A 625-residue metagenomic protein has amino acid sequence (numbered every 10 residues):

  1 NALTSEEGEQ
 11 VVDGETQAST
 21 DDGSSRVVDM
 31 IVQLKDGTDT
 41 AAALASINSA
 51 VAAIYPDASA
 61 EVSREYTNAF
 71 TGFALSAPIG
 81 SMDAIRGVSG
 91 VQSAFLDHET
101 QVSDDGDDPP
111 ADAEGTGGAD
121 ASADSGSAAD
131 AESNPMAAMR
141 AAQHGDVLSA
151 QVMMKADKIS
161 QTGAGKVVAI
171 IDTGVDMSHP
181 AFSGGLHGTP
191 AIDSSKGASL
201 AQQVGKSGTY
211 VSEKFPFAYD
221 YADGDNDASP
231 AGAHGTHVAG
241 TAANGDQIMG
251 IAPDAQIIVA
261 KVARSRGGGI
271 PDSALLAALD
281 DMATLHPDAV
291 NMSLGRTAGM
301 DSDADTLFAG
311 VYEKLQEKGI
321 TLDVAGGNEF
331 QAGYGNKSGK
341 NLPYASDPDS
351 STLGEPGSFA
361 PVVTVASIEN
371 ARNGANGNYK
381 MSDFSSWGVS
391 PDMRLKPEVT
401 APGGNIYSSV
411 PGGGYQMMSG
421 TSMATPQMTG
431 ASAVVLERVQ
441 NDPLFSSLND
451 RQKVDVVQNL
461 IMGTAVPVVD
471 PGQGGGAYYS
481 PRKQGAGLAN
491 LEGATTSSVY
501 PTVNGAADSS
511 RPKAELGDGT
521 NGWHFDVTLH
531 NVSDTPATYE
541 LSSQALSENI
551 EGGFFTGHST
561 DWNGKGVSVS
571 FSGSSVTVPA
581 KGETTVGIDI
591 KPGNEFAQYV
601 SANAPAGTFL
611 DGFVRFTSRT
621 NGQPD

Functional and structural regions predicted by a protein language model:
E7, S49-V167, A181-G184, G188: Autoinhibitory propeptides
R26-V27, T162-A164, I270, L276-A277 (+2 more regions): Short, solvent-exposed loop/turn segments enriched in Ser/Thr/Gly
D39-A43, A164, S178, G245 (+4 more regions): Substrate-binding/access-modulating region of protease and related hydrolase catalytic domains
D157-P271, L285-D288, Q316-G319, A332 (+3 more regions): Subtilisin-like serine protease catalytic core
G205-D220, S351-A433: Extracellular S/T/G-rich loop segment that most often corresponds to the catalytic His/Ser-adjacent loop
A239-T241, A260-R264, D288, T400-G476 (+1 more regions): Hydrolase catalytic cores
K380-S385, L491-A537, V600, G607: Beta-sheet-dominated interaction scaffolds and their linkers
P501-P512, S533-S601: Surface-exposed binding patches on compact interaction domains or structured appendages
